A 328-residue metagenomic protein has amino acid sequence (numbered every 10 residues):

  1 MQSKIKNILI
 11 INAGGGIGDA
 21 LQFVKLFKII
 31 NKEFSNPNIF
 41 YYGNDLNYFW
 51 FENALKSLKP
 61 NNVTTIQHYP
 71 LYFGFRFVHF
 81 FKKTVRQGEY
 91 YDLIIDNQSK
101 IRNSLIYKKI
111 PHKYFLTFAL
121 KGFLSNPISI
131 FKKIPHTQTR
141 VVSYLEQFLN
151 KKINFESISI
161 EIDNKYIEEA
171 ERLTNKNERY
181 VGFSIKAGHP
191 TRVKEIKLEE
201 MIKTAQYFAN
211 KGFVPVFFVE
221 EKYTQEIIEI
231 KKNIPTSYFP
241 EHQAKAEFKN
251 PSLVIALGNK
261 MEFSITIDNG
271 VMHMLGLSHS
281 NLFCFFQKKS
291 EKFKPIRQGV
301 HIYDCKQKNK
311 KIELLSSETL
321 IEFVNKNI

Functional and structural regions predicted by a protein language model:
M1-I328: Catalytic machinery of carbohydrate-active enzymes, primarily nucleotide-sugar-dependent glycosyltransferases
